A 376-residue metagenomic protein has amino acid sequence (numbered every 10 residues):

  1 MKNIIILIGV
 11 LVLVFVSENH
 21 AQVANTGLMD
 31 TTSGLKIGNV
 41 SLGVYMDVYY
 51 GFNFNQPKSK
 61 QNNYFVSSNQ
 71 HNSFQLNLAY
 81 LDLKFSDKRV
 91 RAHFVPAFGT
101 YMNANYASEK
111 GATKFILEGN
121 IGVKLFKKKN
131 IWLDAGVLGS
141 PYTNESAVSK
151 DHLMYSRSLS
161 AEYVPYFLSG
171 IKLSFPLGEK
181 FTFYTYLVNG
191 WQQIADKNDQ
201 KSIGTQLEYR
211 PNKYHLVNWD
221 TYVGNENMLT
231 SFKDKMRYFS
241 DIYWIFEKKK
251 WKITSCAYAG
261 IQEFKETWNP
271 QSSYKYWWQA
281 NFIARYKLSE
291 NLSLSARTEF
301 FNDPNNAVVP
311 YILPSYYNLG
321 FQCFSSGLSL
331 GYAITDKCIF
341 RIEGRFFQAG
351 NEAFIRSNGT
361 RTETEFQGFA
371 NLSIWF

Functional and structural regions predicted by a protein language model:
M1-N25: Bacterial Sec-dependent N-terminal signal peptides
V23, M29-T32: Acidic, gly/proline-rich low-complexity N-terminal segments at the extreme N terminus
T31, Q192-A195, Q206, N227-F232: Short helix-to-loop capping/linker segments positioned immediately adjacent to catalytic or ligand/cofactor-binding
T31-N55, V66-G190, D199-K201, E208-Y214 (+3 more regions): Outer membrane beta-barrel
N55-Q61: Short glycine-rich His-centered loop
Q61, K201-G204: Long, hydrophobic/aromatic N-terminal blocks
F65-S68, N105-A107, A112, N218-T221 (+2 more regions): Outer-membrane beta-barrel pore domains
